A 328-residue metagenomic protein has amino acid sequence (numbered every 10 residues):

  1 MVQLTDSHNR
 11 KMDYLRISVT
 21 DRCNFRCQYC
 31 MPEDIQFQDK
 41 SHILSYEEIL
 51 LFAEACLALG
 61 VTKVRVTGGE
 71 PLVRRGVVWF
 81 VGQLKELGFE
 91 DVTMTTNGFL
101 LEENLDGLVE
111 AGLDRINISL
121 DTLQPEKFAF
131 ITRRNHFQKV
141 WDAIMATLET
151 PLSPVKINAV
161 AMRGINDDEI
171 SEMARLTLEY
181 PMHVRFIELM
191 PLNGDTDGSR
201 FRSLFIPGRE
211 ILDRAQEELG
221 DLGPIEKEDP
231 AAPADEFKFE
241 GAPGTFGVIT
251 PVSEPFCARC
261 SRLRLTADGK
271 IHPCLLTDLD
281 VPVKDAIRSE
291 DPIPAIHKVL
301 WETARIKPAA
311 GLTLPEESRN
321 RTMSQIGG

Functional and structural regions predicted by a protein language model:
M1-R16, R26-Q28, A58, A234-T245 (+2 more regions): N-terminal [4Fe-4S]-dependent radical SAM core
H8-E47, L275: Canonical Radical SAM [4Fe-4S] cluster-binding loop centered on the CxxxCxxC motif and its immediate flanking residues
F25, P125-E126, P255, V281: Glycine-centered loop/turn positions within well-structured domains that cap or flank conserved ligand/cofactor-binding
R26, C30, R74, E126 (+3 more regions): Residues that scaffold the ATP/ADP-binding catalytic core of kinase and kinase-like folds
I35-D39, Q124-I131, N193-G198, P282-V283: A short acidic, helix-capping loop that chelates divalent metal ions and anchors anionic groups
I43-V66, E70-I187: Radical SAM/AdoMet-radical enzyme domain recognition
V160-G164, P191, G198-F201: Short histidine/acidic/glycine/proline-rich micro-motifs that form metal- and phosphate-coordinating active-site loops
G194-L312: Accessory C-terminal segments flanking Radical SAM cores
